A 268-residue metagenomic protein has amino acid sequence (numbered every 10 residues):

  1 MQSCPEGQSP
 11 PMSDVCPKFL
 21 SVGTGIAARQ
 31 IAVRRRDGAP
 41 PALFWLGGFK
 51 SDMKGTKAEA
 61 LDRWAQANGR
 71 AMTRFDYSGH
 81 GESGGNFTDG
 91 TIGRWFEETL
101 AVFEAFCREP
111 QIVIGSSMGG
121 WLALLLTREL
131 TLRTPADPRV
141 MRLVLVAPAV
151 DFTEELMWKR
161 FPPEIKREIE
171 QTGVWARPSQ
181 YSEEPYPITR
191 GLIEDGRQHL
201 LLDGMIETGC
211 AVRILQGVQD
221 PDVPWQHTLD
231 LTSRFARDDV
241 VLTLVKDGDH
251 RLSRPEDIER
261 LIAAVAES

Functional and structural regions predicted by a protein language model:
C4-G38, R254: N-terminal cap/lid segment of alpha/beta-hydrolase-fold proteins
P40-G48: Short beta-strand element of the alpha/beta-hydrolase
F49-D62, Q226: The serine-hydrolase catalytic nucleophile loop
A60-G84: Conserved alpha/beta-hydrolase
H80-F106: Catalytic nucleophile-loop/oxyanion-hole region of alpha/beta-hydrolase and closely related hydrolase-like folds
V113-G115, V146: Short beta-strand immediately N-terminal to the catalytic nucleophile in serine-hydrolase-like folds
G115-A123: Gly/Ala-rich beta-loop-alpha elbow adjacent to hydrolase catalytic centers
A136-V245, D249-S268: The alpha/beta-hydrolase serine catalytic core
